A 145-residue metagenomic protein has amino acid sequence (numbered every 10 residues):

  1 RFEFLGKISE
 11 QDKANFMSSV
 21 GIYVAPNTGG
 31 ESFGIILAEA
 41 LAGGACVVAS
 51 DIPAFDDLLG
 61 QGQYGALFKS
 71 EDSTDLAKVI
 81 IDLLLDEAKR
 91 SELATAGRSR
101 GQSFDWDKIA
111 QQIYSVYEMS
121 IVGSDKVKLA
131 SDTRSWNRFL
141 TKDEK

Functional and structural regions predicted by a protein language model:
R1-I8: Nucleotide-activated donor-binding/catalytic signature segment of Leloir-type glycosyltransferases, i.e., the conserved
S9-V20, A42, D56, G60: Short acidic alpha-helix that forms the nucleotide-activated donor recognition element in Leloir-type transferases
I22, C46-A49: Short hydrophobic beta-strand element within catalytic cores of glycosyltransferases and related nucleotide-activated
A25-G29: Short Ser/Thr-rich beta->loop micro-motif in glycosyltransferases that lines and helps position the nucleotide-sugar
G34-L37, F55: Short glycine/serine-rich donor-binding loops of glycosyltransferases
Q61-G62, A66-S73, D82-E87: Conserved acidic donor-binding segment of nucleotide-sugar-dependent glycosyltransferases
D75, K89-S103, S115: A short, well-ordered alpha-helix in the C-terminal region of glycosyltransferases
W106-K145: C-terminal alpha-helical cap of glycosyltransferases
